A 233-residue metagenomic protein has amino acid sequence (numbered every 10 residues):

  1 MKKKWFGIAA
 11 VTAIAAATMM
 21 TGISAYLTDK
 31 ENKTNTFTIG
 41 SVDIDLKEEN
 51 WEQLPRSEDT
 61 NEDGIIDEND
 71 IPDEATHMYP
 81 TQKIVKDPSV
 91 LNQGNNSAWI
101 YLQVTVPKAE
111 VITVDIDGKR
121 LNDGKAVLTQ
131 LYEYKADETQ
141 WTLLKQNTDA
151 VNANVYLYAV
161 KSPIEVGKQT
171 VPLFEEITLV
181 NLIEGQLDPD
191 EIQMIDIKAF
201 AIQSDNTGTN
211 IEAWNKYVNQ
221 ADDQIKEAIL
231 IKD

Functional and structural regions predicted by a protein language model:
M1, M19-M20, M78, M194: Detector for methionine-enriched segments
M1-K2, I84: Generic N-terminal leader/processing signal
K2-I39, D43: Membrane engagement elements in two modes
Y26-D233: Surface-exposed, hydrophilic segments of mature proteins
